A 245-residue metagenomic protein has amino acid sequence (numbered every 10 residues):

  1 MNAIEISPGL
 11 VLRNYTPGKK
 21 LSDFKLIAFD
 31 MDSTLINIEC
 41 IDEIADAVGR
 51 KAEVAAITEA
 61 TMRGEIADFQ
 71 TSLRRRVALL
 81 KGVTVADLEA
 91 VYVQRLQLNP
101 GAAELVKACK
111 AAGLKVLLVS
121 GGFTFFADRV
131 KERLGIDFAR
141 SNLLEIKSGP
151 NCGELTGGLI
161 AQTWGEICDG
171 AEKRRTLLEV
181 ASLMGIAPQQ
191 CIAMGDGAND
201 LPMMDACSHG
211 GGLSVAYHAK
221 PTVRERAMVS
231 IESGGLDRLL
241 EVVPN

Functional and structural regions predicted by a protein language model:
M1-A3, A90-N245: C-terminal cap/substrate-recognition subdomain and adjoining C-terminal extension of metal-dependent phosphatase-like
M1-F29: Non-catalytic pre-domain segments flanking phosphatase-related domains
I6-P8, K20-F24, A67-R74, E89-Q94 (+1 more regions): Short acidic/polar alpha-helix capping motifs at helix-coil junctions
L21-I41, N199, M204: Asp-based phosphoryl-transfer active-site loop
D32, D42, D46-G49, L134-I136 (+1 more regions): A glycine- and small-aliphatic-rich helix-loop capping segment at beta-alpha/alpha-beta transitions that lines
C40-A111: A metal-dependent, Asp-based hydrolase signature
